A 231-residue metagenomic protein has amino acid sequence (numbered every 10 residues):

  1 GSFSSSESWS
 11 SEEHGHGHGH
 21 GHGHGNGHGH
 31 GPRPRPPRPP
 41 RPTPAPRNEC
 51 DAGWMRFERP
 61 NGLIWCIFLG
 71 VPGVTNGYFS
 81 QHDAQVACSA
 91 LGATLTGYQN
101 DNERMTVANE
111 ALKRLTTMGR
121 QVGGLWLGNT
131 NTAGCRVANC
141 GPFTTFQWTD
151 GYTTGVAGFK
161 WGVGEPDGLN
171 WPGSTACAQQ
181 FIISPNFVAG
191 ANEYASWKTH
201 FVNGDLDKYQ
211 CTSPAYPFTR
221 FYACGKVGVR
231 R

Functional and structural regions predicted by a protein language model:
G1-R231: Extracellular, disulfide-bonded carbohydrate-recognition/adhesion ectodomains, dominated by C-type lectin-like domains
